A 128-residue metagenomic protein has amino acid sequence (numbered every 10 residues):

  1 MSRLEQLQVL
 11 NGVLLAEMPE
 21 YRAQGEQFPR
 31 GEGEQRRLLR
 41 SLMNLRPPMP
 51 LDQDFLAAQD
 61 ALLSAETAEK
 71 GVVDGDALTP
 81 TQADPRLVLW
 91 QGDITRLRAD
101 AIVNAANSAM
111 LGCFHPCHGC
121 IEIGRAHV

Functional and structural regions predicted by a protein language model:
M1-H127: Macrodomain-like recognition of ADP-ribose-binding/processing modules
